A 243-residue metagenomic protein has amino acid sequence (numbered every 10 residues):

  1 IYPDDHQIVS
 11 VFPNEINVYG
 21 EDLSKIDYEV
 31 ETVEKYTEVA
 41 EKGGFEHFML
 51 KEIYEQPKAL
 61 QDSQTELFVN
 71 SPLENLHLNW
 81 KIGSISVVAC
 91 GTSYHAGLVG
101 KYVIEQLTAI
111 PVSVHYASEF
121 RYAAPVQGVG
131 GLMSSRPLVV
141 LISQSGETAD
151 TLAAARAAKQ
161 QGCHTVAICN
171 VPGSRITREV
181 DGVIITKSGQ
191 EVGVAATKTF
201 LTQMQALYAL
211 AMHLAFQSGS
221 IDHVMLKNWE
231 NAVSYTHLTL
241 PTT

Functional and structural regions predicted by a protein language model:
I1-I8, F12-N17, E21: Conserved nucleotide-binding/hydrolysis modules and their immediate coupling elements across P-loop/ASCE NTPase motors
P3-D5, F12, E29, G44-M49 (+2 more regions): A generic structural signal for well-ordered coil/turn residues at beta-strand boundaries that shape enzyme active-site
D5-Q7, D27, E34-E55, Y235: Flexible, low-complexity linker and terminal segments
N17-G43, Q203, L207-A209, L214 (+1 more regions): Terminal amphipathic helices with adjacent charged low-complexity linkers/tails
F45, M49-Q64, W80-G97: Active-site pocket-lining segments that scaffold enzyme catalytic pockets across diverse folds
T65-K81: A short, well-structured juxtamembrane/interface segment
K81-A232: Glycine-rich phosphate-binding loops that contact phosphosugars or nucleotide phosphates
T236-T242: Conserved small/polar residues in nucleotide/adenosyl-binding loops
